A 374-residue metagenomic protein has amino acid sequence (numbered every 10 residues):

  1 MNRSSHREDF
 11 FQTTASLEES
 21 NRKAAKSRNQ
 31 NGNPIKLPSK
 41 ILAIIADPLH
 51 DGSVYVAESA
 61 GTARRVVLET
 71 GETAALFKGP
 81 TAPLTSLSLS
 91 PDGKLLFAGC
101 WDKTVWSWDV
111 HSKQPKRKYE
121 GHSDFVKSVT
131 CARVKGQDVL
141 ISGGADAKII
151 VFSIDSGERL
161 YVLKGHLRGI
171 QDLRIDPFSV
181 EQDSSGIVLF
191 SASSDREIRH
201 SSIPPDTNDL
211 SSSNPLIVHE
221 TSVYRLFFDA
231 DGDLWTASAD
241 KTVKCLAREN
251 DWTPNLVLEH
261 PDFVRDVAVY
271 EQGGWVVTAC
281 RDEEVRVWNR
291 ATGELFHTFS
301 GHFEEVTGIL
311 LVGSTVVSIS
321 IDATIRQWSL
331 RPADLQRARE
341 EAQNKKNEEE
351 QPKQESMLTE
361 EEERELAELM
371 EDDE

Functional and structural regions predicted by a protein language model:
M1-A25, E294-T298, F303-T315, I319-E374: Terminal intrinsically disordered, low-complexity extensions flanking WD-repeat/beta-propeller proteins
F11-K40, T70: A short helix->beta-strand "capping" segment at the edge of beta-propeller domains
Q30-I35, E72-F77, Q114-Y119, E158-L163 (+3 more regions): A short beta-strand motif characteristic of beta-propeller blades
P34-I41, F77-L84, Y119-V126, K164-I170 (+5 more regions): WD40/WD-repeat beta-propeller blade N-cap
I44-D51, T70, S88-G93, T130-Q137 (+6 more regions): Loop/turn segments within WD40 beta-propeller blades
H50-Y55, A75, G93-F97, W106 (+14 more regions): Structural hallmark of WD40 beta-propellers
A60-R64, A82, D102-W106, D124-K127 (+9 more regions): Short coil/turn segments within WD40 beta-propeller repeats
L68-G71, V110-K113, I154-G157, I203-T207 (+3 more regions): Short loop/turn segments that connect beta-strands within beta-propeller blades
